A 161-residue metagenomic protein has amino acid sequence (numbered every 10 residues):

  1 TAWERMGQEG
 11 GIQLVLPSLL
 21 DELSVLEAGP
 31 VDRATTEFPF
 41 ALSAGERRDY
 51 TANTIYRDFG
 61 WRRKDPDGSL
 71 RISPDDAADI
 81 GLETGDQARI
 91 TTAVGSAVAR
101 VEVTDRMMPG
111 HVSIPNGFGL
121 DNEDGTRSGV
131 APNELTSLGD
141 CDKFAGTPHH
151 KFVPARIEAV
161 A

Functional and structural regions predicted by a protein language model:
T1, R5-M6, D58-R71, D75-A161: Long, contiguous, secondary-structure-rich segments that constitute the structural scaffold of globular domains
T1-G60: Long, low-complexity segments enriched in small/aliphatic residues
